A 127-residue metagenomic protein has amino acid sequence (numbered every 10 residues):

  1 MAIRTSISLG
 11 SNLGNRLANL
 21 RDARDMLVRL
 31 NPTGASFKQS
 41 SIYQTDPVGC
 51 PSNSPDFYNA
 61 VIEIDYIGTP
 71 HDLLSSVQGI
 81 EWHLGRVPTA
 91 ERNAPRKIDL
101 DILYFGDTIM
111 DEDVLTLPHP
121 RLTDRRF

Functional and structural regions predicted by a protein language model:
A2-I7: Extreme N-terminal starter segment of soluble prokaryotic enzymes
L9-S11, D65: A generic "structured core" feature
N12, Q39, D101: Residue-level signal for inorganic ion chemistry
N15-A18: Short N-terminal binding/cap micro-motifs at the start of the first secondary-structure element
L20-D22, M26, D113, P118: Generic secondary-structure boundary signal with a strong preference for alpha-helix termini
D22-T69: Short, surface-exposed acidic-centric catalytic microdomains
V48-F57, Y66-F127: Flexible, gly/pro- and Lys/Arg-enriched active-site loops
